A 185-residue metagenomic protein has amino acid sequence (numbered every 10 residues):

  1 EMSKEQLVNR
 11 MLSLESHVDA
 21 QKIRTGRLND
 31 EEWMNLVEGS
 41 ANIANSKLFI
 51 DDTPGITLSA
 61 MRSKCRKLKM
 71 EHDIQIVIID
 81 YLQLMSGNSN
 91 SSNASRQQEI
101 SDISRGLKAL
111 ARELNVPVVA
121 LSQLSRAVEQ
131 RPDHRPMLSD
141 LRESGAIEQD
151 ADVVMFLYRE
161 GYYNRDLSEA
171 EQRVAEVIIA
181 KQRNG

Functional and structural regions predicted by a protein language model:
M2-D73, G87: Cytosolic-facing regulatory segments adjacent to core modules
K4, Q83, R126: Short, glycine/acidic-enriched loop or turn micro-motifs at the edges of active sites
R10-D19, Q83-K108, Q130-H134: Conserved P-loop NTPase nucleotide-binding/switch module
S46-T53, S92-N93, L124-P132: Short, basic, glycine/proline-bearing loop/turn elements
D52-S63, N93-S101, P136: Active-site glycine- and acidic-residue-rich loops that bind and position anionic ligands or nucleotide-like cofactors
I76: Hydrophobic "anchor" residues on beta-strands that sit immediately upstream of conserved functional sites
E99-G185: Phosphate-binding/switch region of NTP-binding enzymes
